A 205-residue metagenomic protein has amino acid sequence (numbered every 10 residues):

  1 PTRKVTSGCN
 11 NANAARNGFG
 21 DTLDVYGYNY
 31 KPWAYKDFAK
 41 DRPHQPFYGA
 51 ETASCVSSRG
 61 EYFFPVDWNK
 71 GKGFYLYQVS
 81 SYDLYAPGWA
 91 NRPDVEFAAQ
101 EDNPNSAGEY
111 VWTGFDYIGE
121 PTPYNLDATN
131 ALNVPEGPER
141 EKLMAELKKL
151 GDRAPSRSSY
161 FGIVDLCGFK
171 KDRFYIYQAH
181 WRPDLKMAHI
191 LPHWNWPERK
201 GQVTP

Functional and structural regions predicted by a protein language model:
R3-G8, G18-G20, A34-P205: Substrate-binding clefts and catalytic carboxylate motifs of secreted carbohydrate-active enzymes
N10-N13, Y28-A34: Short beta->alpha connector loops
